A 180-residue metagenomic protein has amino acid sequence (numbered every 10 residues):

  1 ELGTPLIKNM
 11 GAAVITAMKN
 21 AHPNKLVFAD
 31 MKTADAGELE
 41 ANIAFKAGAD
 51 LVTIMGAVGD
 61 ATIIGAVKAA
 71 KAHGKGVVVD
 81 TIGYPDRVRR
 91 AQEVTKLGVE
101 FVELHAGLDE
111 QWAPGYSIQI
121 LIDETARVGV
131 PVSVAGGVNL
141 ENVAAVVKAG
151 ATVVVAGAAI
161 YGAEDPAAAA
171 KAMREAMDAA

Functional and structural regions predicted by a protein language model:
E1-E38, R87, Q92-L97, Y161 (+1 more regions): Conserved N-terminal beta1-alpha1 strand-loop-helix module at the mouth
E1-L2, V27-M31, V52-I54, K75-T81 (+3 more regions): Hydrophobic faces of well-ordered beta-strands that scaffold small-molecule active sites in alpha/beta enzyme cores
G3-I7, K32-A36, A57, I82-Y84 (+3 more regions): Active-site beta-loop-alpha junctions enriched in small/polar residues
A21, K25, H73, L97 (+6 more regions): Change "in soluble alpha/beta enzymes" to "in soluble alpha/beta proteins
K25, Q119-V147, V154: A C-terminal functional module that forms or caps the active site or interfaces directly with catalytic machinery
A36-G129: Conserved anion-binding
A66, L121, V147-K148, A159-A180: C-terminal helical cap(s) of enzyme catalytic domains, especially alpha/beta-barrels
